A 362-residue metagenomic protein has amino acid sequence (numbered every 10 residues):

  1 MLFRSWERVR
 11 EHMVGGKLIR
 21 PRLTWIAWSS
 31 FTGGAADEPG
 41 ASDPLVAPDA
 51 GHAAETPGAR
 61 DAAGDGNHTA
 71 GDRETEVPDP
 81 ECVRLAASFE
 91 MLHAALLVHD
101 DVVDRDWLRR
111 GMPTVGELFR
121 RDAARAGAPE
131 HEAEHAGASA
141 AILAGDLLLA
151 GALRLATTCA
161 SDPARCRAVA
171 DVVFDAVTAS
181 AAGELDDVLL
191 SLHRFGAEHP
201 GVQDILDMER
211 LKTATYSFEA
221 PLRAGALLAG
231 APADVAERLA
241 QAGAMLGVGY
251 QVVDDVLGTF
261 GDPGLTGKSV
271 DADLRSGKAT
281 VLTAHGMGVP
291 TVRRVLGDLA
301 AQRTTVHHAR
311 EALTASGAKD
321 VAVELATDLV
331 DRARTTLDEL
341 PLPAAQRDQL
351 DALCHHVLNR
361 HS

Functional and structural regions predicted by a protein language model:
M1-S362: All-alpha prenyltransferase/terpene-synthase fold signal
